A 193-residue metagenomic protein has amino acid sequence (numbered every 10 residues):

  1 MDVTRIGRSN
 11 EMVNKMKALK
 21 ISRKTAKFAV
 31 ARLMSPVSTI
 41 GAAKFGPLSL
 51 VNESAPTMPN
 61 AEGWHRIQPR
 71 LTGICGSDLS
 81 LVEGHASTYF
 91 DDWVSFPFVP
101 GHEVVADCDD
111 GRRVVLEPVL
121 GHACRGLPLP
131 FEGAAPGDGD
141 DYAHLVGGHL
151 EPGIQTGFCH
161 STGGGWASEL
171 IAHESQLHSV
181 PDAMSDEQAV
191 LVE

Functional and structural regions predicted by a protein language model:
D2-P100, S168: Short N-terminal strand-loop motif that marks the start of NAD(P)H/FAD-dependent oxidoreductase cofactor-binding domains
E53, L170-A172, V180, V192: Hydrophobic residues at beta-strand termini and immediately following loops that shape nucleotide-binding pockets
A55-T72, S87-H144, Q176, P181-A183: Glycine-rich beta-strand-centered segment in the early N-terminal region that forms part of a ligand/cofactor-binding
G73-G76, G157-C159, E193: Glycine-centered small-residue hotspots that permit tight backbone geometry or close packing
S80, E103, V190: Active-site phosphate/pyrophosphate-handling residues
D140-H178: Alpha-helix-centered segments that form part of catalytic cores
H160-A167, M184-E193: A glycine-rich, Thr/Ser-enriched phosphate-binding loop motif common to dinucleotide/cofactor-binding enzymes
